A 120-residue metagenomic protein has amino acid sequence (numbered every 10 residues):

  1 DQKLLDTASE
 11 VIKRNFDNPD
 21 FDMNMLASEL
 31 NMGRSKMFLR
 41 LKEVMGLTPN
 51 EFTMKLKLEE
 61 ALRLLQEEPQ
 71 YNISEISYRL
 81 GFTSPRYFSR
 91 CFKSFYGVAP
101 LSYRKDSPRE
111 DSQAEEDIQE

Functional and structural regions predicted by a protein language model:
D1-N31, K36, R40-E43, I118-Q119: Membrane-proximal linker segments that couple transmembrane helices to downstream signaling/catalytic modules
A8-S9, A27, A61, A99 (+1 more regions): A sequence-composition feature that detects small, non-aromatic residues
S9-F21, L41, M45, L62-N72 (+2 more regions): Basic, amphipathic alpha-helical hairpins
M23-F52, L56, S77-A99: Basic/polar phosphate-binding segments, predominantly the helix-turn-helix DNA-binding elements of transcriptional
E43-T83, K105-E120: Terminal helix-turn-helix DNA-binding modules in bacterial transcription factors
